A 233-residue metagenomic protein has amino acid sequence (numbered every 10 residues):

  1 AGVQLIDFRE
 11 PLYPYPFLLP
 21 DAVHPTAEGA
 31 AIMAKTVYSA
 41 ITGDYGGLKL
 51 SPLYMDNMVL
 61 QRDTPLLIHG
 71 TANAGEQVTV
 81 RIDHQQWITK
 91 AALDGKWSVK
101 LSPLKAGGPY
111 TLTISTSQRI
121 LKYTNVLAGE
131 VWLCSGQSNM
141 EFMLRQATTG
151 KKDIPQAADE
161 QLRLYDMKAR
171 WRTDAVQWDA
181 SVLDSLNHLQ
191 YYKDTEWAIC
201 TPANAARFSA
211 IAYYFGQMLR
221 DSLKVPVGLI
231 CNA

Functional and structural regions predicted by a protein language model:
A1, E10-Y13, D44-A233: Cell-envelope and extracellular/periplasmic
A1-G47: Catalytic His-Asp segment of secreted/periplasmic serine-dependent ester chemistry enzymes
